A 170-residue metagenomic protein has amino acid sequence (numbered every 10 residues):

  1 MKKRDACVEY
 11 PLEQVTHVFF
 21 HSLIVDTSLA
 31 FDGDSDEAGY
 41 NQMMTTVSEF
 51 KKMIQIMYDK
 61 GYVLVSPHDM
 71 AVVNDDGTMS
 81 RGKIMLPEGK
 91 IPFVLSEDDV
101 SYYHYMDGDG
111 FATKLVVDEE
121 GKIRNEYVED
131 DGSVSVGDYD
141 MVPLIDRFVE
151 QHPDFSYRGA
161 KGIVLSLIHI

Functional and structural regions predicted by a protein language model:
M1-D26, G33-S35, I54-L64: N-terminal module-boundary/linker segments of secreted carbohydrate-active enzymes
E13-V15, D59-V65, G89-P92, H152-I163: Loop/turn elements at helix/coil->beta-strand transitions in domains of secreted/extracellular proteins
V25-A30, Y103-Y105: Short, solvent-exposed loop/turn elements at domain surfaces
F31-Q42, D109-V136: A solvent-exposed, charged loop/short amphipathic helix patch at secondary-structure junctions
T46-R81: C-terminal domain-boundary segment and adjacent tail
V73-S96: Charged, often glycine-rich, active-site loop that binds/positions anionic groups
G82-K90, Y102-E120: Aromatic- and acidic-residue-enriched segments that line the glycan-binding/catalytic groove of carbohydrate-active
I168-I170: Conserved small/polar residues in nucleotide/adenosyl-binding loops
